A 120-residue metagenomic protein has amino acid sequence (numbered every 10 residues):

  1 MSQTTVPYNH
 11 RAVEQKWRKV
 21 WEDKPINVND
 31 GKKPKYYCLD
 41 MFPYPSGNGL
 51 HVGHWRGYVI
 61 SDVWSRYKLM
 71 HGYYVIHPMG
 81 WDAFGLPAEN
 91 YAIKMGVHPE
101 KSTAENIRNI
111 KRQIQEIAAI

Functional and structural regions predicted by a protein language model:
M1-I120: N-terminal, positively charged nucleic-acid-binding surface of large information/translation enzymes
